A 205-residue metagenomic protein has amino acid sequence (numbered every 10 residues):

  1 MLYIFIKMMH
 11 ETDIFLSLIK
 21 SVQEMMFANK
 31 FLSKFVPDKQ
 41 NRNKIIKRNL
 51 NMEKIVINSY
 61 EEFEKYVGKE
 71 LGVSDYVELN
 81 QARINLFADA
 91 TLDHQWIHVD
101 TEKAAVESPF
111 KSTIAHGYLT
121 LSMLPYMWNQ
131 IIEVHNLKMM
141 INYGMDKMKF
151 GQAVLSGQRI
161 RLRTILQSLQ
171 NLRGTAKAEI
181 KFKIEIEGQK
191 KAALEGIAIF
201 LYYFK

Functional and structural regions predicted by a protein language model:
L2-V36, N43-I141: Hot-dog-fold acyl-thioester-processing enzymes
G72, Y76-E78, K149, I199-L201: Generic structural detector for well-ordered beta-strands
D75, T164, F182, G196-F200: A structural signal for short, well-ordered beta-strand segments
K103, L155, F200: Residue-level detector of flexible, active-site-proximal loop/helix-junction positions within diverse enzyme catalytic
I114-S122, G151-I160, L194-E195: Short, charged low-complexity intrinsically disordered segments located at boundaries of structured domains
I141-E187: Hydrophobic beta-sheet segments that form the core/acyl-binding groove of ACP/CoA-dependent acyl-chain-processing
E187-K205: Surface-exposed, gly/pro-biased binding rims or lids
